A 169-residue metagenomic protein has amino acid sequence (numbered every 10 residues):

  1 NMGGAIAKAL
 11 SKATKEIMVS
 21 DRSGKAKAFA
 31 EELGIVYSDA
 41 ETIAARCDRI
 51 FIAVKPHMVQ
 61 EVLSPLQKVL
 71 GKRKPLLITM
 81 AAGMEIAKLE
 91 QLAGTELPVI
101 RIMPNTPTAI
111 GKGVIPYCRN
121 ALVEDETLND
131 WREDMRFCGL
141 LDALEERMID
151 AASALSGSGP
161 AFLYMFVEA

Functional and structural regions predicted by a protein language model:
N1-R49, K112-G113: NAD(P)+-binding Rossmann beta1-loop-alpha1 motif at the extreme N-terminus of oxidoreductases
G3, A26, C47, V59 (+5 more regions): A general structural signal for well-ordered alpha-helical segments in protein cores
A5, A9, F29-L33, P65-V69 (+2 more regions): Alpha-helical structural signal in soluble globular domains
A13, E31-G34, R73, A93-E96 (+1 more regions): Short, structured coil segments at secondary-structure junctions
E41-Y117, A121: Rossmann-like NAD(P)(H) cofactor-binding subdomain of soluble oxidoreductases
K88-P98, V114-A152, Y164-A169: Internal alpha-helical scaffold of NAD(P)-dependent oxidoreductase catalytic cores
L155: Catalytic, metal-anchored helix/loop core of enzyme active sites in primary metabolism
